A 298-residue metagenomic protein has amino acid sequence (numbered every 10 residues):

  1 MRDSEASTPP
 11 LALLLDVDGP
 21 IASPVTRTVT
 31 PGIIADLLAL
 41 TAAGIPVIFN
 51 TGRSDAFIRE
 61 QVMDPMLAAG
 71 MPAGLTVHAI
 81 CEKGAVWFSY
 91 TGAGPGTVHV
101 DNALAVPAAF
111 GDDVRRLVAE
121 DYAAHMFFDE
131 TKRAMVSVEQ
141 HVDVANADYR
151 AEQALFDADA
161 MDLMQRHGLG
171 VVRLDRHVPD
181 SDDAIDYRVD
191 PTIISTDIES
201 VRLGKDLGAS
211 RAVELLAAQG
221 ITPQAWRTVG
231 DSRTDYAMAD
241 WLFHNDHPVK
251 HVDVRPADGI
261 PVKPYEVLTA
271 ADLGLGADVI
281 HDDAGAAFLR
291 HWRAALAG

Functional and structural regions predicted by a protein language model:
D3-P9, E199, D206-G298: Mg2+-dependent phosphoryl-transfer enzymes with acidic/Ser/Thr/Gly-rich catalytic loops
E5-L14, G32-I45, A218: A short, Lys/Arg-enriched amphipathic alpha-helix followed by its capping loop at the start of a domain
A6-R27, F49, A239: Asp-based phosphoryl-transfer active-site loop
L11-L13, V77, W226: The start of beta-strands in P-loop NTPase/AAA+ ATPase cores
L13-D18, C81-A85, Y90-G92, E130-R133 (+3 more regions): Short loop/turn segments at strand-loop or loop-helix junctions that form parts of catalytic or ligand-binding pockets
T28-K132: Active-site phosphate-binding/coordination module
P31-I33, A105-V118, D148-R173, G285-L289: Well-ordered, non-membrane alpha-helical segments in soluble/globular domains
H125-R227, T234-D240: Conserved acidic, metal-coordinating active-site core of Asp-based, Mg2+-dependent phosphoryl-transfer enzymes
